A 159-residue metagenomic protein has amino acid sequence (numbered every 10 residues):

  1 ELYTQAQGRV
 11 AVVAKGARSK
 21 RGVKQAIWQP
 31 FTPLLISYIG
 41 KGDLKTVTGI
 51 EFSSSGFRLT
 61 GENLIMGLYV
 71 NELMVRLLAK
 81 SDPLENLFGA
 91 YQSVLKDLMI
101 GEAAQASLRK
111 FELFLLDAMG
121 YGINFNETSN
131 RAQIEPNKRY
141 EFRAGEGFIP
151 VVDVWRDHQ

Functional and structural regions predicted by a protein language model:
Y3-Q159: Non-catalytic alpha-helical scaffolds and adjoining flexible linkers that form interface surfaces for assembly
